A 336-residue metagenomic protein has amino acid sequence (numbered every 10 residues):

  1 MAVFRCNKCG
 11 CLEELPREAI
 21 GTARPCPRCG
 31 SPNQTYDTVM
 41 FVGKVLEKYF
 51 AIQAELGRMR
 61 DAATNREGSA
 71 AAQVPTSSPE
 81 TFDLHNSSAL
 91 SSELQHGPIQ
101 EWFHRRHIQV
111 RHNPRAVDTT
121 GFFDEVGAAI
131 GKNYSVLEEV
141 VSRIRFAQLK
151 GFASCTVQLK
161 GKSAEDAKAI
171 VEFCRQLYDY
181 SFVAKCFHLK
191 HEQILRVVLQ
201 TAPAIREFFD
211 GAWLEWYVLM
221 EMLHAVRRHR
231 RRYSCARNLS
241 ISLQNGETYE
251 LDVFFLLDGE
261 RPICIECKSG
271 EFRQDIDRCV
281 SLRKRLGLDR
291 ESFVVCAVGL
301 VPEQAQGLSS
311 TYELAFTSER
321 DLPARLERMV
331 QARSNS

Functional and structural regions predicted by a protein language model:
A2-V3, K8, L12, T22 (+2 more regions): Intrinsically disordered, low-complexity Ser/Thr/Pro/Gly-rich regulatory segments
L15-P16, T35-Y36: Short, non-ligating residues that shape and space the ligands of small metal-coordination modules and catalytic
A19: Conserved catalytic-core motifs of eukaryotic protein kinase domains, centered on the activation segment
S31: C-terminal active-site-capping segments
